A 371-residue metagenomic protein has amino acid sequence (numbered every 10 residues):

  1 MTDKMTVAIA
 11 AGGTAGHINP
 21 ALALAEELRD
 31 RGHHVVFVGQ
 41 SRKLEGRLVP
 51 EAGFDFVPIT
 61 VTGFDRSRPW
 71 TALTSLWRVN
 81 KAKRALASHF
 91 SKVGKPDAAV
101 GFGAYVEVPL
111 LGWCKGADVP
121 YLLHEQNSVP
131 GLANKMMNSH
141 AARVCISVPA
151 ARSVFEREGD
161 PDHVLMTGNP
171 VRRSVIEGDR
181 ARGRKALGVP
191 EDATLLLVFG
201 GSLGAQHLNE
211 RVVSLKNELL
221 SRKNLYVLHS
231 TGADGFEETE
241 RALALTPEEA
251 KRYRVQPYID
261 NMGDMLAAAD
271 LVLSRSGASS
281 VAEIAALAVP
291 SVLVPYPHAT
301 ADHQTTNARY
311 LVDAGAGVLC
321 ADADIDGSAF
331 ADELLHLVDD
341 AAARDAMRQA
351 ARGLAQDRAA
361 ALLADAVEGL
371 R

Functional and structural regions predicted by a protein language model:
K4-G12, R31-K81, A85-S88, T167-N169 (+2 more regions): Conserved nucleotide-sugar phosphate-binding/catalytic loop shared by glycosyltransferases and other
T6, H34, L44, D55 (+1 more regions): Active-site-proximal region of nucleotide-activated glycan assembly enzymes, centered on histidine/acidic-rich loops
K43, L48, A52, R180-K185 (+3 more regions): Donor-nucleotide binding loops and adjacent catalytic segments primarily of GT-B fold Leloir glycosyltransferases
T71-L73, I176-G188, A343: A short helix/loop element that forms part of the nucleotide-sugar donor recognition site in Leloir-type
P96-A98, A267-A282, V289-P290: Acidic donor-binding loop of glycosyltransferase active sites
H298-L335, A342: Change "using UDP/GDP/dTDP sugars" to "using nucleotide sugars
A343-D357: A short, well-ordered alpha-helix in the C-terminal region of glycosyltransferases
Q356-R371: C-terminal alpha-helical cap of glycosyltransferases
